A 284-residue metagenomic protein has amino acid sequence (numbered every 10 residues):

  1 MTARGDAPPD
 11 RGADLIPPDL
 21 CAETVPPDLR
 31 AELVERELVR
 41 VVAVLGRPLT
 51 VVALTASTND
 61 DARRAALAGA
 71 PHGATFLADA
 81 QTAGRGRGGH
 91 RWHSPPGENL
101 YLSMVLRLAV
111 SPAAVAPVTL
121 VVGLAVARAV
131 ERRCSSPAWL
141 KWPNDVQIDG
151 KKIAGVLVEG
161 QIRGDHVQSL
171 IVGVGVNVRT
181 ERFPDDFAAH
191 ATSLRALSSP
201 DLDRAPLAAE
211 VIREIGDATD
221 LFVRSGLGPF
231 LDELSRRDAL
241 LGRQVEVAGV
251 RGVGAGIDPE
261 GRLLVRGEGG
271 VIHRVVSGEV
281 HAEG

Functional and structural regions predicted by a protein language model:
M1-R132, K152: N-terminal lobe of the biotin/lipoate ligase/transferase fold
T2-D6, D10-P26, P112, A116-A138 (+1 more regions): Long, positively charged amphipathic alpha-helical accessory segments at protein N-termini or as interdomain linkers
A53, L140-W142: Short loop/edge segments at beta-strand edges and connector loops that shape dinucleotide/nucleotide cofactor-binding
H90, P137-L140: Short, low-complexity intrinsically disordered segments
